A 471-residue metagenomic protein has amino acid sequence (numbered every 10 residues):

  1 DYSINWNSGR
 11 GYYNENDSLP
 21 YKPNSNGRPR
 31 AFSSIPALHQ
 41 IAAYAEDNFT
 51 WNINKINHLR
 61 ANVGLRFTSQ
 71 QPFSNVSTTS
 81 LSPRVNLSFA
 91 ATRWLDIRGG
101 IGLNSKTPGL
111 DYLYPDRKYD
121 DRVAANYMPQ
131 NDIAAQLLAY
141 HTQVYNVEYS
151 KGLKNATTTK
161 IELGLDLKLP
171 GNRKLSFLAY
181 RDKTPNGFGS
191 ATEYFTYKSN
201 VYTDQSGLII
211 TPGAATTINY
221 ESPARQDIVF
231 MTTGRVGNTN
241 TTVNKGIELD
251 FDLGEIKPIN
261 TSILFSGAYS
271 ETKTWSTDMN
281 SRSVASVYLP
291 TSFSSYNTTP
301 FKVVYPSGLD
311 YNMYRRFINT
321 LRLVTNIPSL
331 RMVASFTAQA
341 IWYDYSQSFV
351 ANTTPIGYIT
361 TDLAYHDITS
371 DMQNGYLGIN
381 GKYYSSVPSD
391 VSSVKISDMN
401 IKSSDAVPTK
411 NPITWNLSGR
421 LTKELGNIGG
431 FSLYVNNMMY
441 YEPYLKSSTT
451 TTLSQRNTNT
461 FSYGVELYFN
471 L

Functional and structural regions predicted by a protein language model:
D1-S74, G246-E248: Face-selective signature of the C-terminal outer-membrane beta-barrel domain
Y2, A43-F49, V85-A91, L163-L167 (+6 more regions): Residues on the lipid-exposed face of transmembrane beta-strands in outer-membrane beta-barrel proteins
Y2-S8, L65-F73, I101-T107, D116 (+9 more regions): Transmembrane beta-strands of outer-membrane beta-barrel pores
F32-P36, S105-T184, Q205-G213, D227-E255 (+1 more regions): Outer-membrane beta-barrel signature, preferentially recognizing the C-terminal barrel domain of Gram-negative
A37-A43, S77-L81, T157-I161, T241-I247 (+4 more regions): Residues that define the transmembrane beta-barrel architecture of outer-membrane proteins
N54-A61, W94-I97, G171-L175, K257-S262 (+2 more regions): Repeated loop/turn-to-beta-strand initiation elements of outer-membrane beta-barrel proteins
N200-T353: Gram-negative outer-membrane beta-barrel transporters
Q339-I401, P412-I413, S418-L471: C-terminal beta-signal and adjacent terminal beta-strands/loops of Gram-negative outer-membrane beta-barrel proteins
